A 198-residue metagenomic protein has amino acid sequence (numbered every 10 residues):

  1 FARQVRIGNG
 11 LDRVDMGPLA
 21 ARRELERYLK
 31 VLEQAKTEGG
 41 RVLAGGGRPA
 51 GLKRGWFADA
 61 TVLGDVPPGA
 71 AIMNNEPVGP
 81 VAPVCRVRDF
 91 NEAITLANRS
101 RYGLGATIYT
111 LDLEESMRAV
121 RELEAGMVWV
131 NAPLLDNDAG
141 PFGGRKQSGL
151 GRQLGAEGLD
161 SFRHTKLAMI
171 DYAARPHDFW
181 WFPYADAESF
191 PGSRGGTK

Functional and structural regions predicted by a protein language model:
F1-R3, T37, A50, F57-K198: Conserved C-terminal structural/oligomerization subdomain of aldehyde/semialdehyde dehydrogenase
V5-L11, R22: Active-site region of PLP-dependent enzymes
L11-G17: Short linear capping/connector segments at secondary-structure termini
L19-L29: Short beta-strand to alpha-helix junction loop
A20, L43-G45, I108: Short beta-strand segments
V31-K36: Helical element adjacent to the flavin cofactor pocket in flavoenzyme catalytic cores
V42-G45, V130-A132: General beta-strand structural signal in soluble alpha/beta enzymes
G46-L52: Short, solvent-exposed loop/turn elements at beta->coil junctions and helix N-caps that rim active or binding pockets
